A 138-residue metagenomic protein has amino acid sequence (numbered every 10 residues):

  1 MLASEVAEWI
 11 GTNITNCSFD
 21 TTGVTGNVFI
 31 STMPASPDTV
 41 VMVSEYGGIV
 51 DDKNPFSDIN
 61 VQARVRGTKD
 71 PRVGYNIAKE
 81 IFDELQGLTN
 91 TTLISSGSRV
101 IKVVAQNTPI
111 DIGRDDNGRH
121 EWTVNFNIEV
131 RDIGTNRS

Functional and structural regions predicted by a protein language model:
M1-D52, L88-S96, N136-S138: Small/polar-rich, solvent-exposed N-terminal microdomains that initiate assembly or binding
L2, V73, G118: Conserved acidic
N16, Q86-N136: Acidic-leaning, charged glycine-interspersed low-complexity segments
P34-A35, K53, G113-G118: Short, ordered beta-strand-loop transition motifs
D51, P71-V73, D132-N136: Residue-level signal for secondary-structure boundary sites
P55-R72, H120-V130: Oligomerization/assembly interface segments of phage tail-like spikes and tubes
D58-Q62, K79-E80, S138: Short intrinsically disordered coil segments
K69-L93: Mid-chain, well-packed structural core segment of small domains
